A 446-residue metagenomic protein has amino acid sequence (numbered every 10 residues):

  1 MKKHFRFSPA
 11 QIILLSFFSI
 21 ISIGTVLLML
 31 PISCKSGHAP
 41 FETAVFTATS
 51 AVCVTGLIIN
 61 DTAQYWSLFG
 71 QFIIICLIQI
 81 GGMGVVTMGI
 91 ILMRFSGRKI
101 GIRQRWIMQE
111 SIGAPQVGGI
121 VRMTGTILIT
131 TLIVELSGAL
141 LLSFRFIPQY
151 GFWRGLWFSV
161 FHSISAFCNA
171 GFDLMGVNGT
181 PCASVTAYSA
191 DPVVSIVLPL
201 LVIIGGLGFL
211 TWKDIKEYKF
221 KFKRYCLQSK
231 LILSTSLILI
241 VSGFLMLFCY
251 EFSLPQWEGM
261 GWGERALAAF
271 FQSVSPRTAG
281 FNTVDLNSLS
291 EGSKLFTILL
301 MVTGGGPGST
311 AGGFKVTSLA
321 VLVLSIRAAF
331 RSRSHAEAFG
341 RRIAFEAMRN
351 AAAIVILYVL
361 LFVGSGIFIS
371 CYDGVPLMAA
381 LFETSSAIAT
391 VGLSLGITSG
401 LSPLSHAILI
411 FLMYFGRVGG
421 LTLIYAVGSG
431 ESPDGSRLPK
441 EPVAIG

Functional and structural regions predicted by a protein language model:
M1-G446: Membrane-proximal intracellular helices of multi-pass ion channels
